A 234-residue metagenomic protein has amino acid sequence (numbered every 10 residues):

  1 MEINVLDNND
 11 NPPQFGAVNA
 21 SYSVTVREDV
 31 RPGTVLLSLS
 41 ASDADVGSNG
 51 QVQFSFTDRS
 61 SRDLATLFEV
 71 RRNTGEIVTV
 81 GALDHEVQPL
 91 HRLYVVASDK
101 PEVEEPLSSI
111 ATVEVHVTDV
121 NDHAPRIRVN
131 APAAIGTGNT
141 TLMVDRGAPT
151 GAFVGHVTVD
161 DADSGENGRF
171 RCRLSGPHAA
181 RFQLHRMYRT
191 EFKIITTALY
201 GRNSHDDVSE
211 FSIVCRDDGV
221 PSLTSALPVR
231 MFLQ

Functional and structural regions predicted by a protein language model:
M1-Q234: Extracellular cadherin-type adhesion modules in metazoan precursor proteins
